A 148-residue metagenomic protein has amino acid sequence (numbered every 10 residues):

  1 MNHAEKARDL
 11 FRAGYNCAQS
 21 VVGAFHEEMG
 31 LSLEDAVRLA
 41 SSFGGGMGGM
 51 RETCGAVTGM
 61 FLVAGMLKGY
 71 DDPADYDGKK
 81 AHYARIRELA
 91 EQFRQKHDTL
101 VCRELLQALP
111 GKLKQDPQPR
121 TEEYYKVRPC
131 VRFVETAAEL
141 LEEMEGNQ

Functional and structural regions predicted by a protein language model:
M1-M29: Active-site-proximal helix-loop elements at catalytic-domain edges
E5-R12, F43-R51, E122-K126: A short glycine/serine-rich beta->alpha loop
G23-E27, L62-G69, E139-E143: Short glycine/serine- and small hydrophobic-enriched flexible loop segments
A24-S42, A108-Q115: Acidic-glycine-rich active-site phosphate/pyrophosphate-binding loop
E28-R38, A64-R85: Phosphate-handling active-site elements
R51, A74-G78, F93-R94: RNase III-family endoribonuclease catalytic core
R51-G59: Conserved phosphate/anionic-ligand binding catalytic regions in large, soluble enzymes, centered on
Y83-Q148: C-terminal binding/interaction regions
